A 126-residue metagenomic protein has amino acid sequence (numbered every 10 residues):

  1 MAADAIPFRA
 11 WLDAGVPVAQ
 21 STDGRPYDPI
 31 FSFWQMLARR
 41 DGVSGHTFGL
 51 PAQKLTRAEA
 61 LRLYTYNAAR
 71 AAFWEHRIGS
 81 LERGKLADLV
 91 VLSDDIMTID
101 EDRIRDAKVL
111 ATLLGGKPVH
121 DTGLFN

Functional and structural regions predicted by a protein language model:
M1-D102, A107, A111-G115: His/Asp/Glu-enriched, well-ordered alpha-helical/loop segment that forms or immediately abuts the divalent-metal
L124-F125: Residue-level structural signal for beta-strand termini and adjacent loop
